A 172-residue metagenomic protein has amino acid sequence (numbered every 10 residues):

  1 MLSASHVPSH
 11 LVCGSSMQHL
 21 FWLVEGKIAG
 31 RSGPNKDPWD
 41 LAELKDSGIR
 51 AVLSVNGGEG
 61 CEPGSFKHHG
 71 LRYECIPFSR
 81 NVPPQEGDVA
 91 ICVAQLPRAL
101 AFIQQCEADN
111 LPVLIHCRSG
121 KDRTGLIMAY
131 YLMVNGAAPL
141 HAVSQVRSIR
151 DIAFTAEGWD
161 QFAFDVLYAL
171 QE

Functional and structural regions predicted by a protein language model:
M1-L114, S119, L126-E172: Cys-dependent protein tyrosine phosphatase-like superfamily
